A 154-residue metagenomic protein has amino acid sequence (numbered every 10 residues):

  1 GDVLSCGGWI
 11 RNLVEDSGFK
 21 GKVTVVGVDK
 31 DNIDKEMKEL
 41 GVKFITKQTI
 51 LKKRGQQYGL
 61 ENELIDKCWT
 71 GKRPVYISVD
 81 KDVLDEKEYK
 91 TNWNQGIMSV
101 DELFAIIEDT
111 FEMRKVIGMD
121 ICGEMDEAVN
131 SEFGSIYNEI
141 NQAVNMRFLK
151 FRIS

Functional and structural regions predicted by a protein language model:
G1-S154: Conserved alpha-helical scaffold segments that buttress catalytic/binding sites
